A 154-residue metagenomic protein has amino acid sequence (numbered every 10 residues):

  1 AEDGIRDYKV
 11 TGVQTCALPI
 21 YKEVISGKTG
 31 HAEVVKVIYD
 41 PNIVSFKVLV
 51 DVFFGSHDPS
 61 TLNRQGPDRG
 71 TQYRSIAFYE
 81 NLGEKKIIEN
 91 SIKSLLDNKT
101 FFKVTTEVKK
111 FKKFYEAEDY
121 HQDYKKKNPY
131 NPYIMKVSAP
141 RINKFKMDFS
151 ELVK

Functional and structural regions predicted by a protein language model:
A1, A17-Y21, Y120, P129-Y130: Glycine-rich, flexible loop/turn motifs
A1-C16: Single conserved hydrophobic/aromatic residue that forms the stacking wall/gate of nucleotide- or nucleobase-binding
D3-D7, K28, K110: Alpha-helix initiation/capping motif
I5, Y21-I25, I142: Short clusters of hydrophobic/aromatic residues that line enzyme substrate/ligand-binding pockets
Y8, E23-S26, G66, G70: Short glycine- and Lys/Arg-enriched binding-loop motifs that mark or flank ligand-binding interfaces
T15-L18, N90: Intrinsically disordered, low-complexity segments enriched in Ser/Pro/Gly/Ala and basic residues
A17-A32: Short, charge-patterned binding micro-sites
H31-L152: Thiol/selenol-based redox catalytic cores and closely related redox-interacting motifs
